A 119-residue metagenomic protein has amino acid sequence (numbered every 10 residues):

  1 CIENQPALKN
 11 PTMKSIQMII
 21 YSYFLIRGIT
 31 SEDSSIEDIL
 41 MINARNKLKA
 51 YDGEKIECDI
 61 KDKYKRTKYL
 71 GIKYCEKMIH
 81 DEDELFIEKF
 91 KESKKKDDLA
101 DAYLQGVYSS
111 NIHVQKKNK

Functional and structural regions predicted by a protein language model:
C1-K119: Phosphate- and other anionic-substrate recognition elements at nucleic-acid/protein interfaces
